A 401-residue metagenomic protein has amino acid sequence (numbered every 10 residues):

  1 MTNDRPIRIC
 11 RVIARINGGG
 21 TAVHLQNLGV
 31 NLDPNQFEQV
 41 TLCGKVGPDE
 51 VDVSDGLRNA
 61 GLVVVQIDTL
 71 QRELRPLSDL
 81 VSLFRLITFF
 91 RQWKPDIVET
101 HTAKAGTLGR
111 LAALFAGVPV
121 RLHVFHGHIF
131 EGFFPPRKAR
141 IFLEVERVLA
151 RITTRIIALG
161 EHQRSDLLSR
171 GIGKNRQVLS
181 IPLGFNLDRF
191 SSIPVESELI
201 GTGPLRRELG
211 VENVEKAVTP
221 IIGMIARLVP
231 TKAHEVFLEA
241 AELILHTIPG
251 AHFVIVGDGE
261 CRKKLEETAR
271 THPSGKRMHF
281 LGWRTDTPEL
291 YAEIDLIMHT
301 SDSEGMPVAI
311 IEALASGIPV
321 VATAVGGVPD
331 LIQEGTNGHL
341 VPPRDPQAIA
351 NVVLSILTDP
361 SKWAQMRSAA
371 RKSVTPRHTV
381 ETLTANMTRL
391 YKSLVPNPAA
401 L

Functional and structural regions predicted by a protein language model:
P6-I7, R11-G19, V23-S78, D166-G171 (+2 more regions): N-terminal strand-loop element at the rim of the active site of nucleotide-sugar-dependent glycosyltransferases
A22-N27, P220, M224-L243, E260-E266 (+3 more regions): A conserved mid-protein helix/loop that constitutes part of the nucleotide-sugar donor-binding site
I152-S180, F185-S192: A short, active-site helix/loop in glycosyltransferases that binds the activated sugar's phosphate group
E266-G282: Nucleotide-activated donor-binding/catalytic signature segment of Leloir-type glycosyltransferases, i.e., the conserved
W283, D302: Aromatic "clamp/platform" in nucleotide-sugar-dependent glycosyltransferases that forms part of the donor/acceptor
P319-A322, I332: Short hydrophobic beta-strand element within catalytic cores of glycosyltransferases and related nucleotide-activated
E334-G335, H339-P346, S355-S361: Conserved acidic donor-binding segment of nucleotide-sugar-dependent glycosyltransferases
A348, S355, K362-P376, L383-R389: A short, well-ordered alpha-helix in the C-terminal region of glycosyltransferases
